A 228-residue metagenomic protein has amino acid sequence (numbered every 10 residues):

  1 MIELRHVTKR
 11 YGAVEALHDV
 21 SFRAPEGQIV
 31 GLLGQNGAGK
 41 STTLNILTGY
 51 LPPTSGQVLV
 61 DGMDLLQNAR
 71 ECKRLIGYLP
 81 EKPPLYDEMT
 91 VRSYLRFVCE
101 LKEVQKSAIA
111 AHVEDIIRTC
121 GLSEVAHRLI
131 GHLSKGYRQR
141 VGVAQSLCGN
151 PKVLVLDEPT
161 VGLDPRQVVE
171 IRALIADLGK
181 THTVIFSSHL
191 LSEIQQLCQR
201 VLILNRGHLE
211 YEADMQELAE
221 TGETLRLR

Functional and structural regions predicted by a protein language model:
I2, K9-N205, L209-Y211: ABC transporter nucleotide-binding domains
H208-R228: Conserved beta-strand-loop-alpha-helix hinge in the C-terminal portion of ABC ATPase nucleotide-binding domains
